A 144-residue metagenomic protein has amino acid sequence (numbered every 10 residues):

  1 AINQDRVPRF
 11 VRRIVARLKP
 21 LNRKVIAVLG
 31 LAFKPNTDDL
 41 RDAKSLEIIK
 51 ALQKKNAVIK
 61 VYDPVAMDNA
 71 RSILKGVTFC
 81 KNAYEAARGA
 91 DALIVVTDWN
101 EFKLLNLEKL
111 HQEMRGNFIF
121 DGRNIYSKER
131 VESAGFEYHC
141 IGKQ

Functional and structural regions predicted by a protein language model:
A1-Q144: Structural/interface elements that position substrates and couple domains in central-metabolism enzymes
